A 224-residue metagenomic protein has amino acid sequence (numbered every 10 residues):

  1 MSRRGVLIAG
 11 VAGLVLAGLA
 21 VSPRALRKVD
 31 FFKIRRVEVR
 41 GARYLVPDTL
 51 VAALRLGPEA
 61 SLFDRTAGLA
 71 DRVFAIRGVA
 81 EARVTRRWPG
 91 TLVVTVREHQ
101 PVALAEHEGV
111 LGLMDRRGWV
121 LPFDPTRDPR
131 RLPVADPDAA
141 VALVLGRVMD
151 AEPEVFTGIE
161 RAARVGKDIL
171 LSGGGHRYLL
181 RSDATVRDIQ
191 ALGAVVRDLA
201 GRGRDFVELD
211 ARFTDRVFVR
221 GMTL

Functional and structural regions predicted by a protein language model:
M1-E38, L45-A75, E81-L224: Charged, solvent-exposed interaction patches on well-folded alpha/beta domains that mediate macromolecular contacts
